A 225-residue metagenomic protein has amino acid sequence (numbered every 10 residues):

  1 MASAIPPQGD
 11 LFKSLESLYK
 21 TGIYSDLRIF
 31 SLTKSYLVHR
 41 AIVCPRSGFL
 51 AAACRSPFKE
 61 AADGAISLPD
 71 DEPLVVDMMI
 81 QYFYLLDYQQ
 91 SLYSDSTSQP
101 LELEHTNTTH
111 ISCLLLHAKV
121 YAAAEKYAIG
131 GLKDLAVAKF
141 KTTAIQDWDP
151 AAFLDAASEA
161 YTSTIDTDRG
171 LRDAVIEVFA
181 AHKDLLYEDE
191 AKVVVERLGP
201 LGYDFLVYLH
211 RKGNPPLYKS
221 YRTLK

Functional and structural regions predicted by a protein language model:
M1-I42, A65, P69-L74, M78-L115 (+2 more regions): N-terminal BTB/POZ boundary and linker segment
R28-L32, C54-A61, L154-D155: Surface-exposed beta-strand-to-loop junctions that form interaction patches on eukaryotic regulatory domains
H39-R40, C44-A51: Short helix-loop-helix/strand-helix junction enriched in hydrophobic and basic residues
G48-A52, D77, D134: Alpha-helical elements of the RecA-like P-loop NTPase motor core of helicases
G48-D63, Q89: Cytochrome P450 catalytic domain signature, combining two hallmark sequence patches
S56-P57, Y82, L86, V178-H182: Phosphate/oxyanion-binding loops and surfaces in catalytic or ligand/nucleic-acid-binding neighborhoods
M79, T97-L101, T109-K119, Y127-K225: Alpha-helical protein-protein interaction/assembly modules
